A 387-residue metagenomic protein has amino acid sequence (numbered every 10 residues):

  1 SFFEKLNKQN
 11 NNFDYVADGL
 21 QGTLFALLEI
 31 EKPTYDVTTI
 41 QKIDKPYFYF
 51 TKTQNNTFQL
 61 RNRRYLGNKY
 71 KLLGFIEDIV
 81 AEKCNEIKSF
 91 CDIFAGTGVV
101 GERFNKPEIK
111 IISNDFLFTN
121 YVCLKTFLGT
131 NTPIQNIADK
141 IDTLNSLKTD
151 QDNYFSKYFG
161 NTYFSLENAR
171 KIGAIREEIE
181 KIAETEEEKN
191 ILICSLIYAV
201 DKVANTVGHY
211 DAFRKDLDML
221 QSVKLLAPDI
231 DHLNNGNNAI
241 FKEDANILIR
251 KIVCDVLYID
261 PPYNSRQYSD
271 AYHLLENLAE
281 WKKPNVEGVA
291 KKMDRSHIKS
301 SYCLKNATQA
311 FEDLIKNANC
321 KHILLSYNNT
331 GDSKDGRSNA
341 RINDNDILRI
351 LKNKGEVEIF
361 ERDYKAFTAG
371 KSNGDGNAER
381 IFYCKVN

Functional and structural regions predicted by a protein language model:
L24, K110, F116-D231, S265 (+2 more regions): Class I S-adenosyl-L-methionine-dependent methyltransferase module
L24-L27, I40-N85, V100: S-adenosyl-L-methionine
E86-F94: Conserved class I S-adenosyl-L-methionine
G96, P262: Conserved glycine-rich SAM-binding loop
G98-V99, Q267: Conserved SAM/SAH-binding loop-helix junction of Class I S-adenosyl-L-methionine-dependent methyltransferases
V99-I109: Conserved SAM-binding loop of SAM-dependent methyltransferases across substrates and taxa, primarily the Class I
S300-G355: Conserved Class I SAM-dependent methyltransferase catalytic core
R341-N387: Class I S-adenosyl-L-methionine
